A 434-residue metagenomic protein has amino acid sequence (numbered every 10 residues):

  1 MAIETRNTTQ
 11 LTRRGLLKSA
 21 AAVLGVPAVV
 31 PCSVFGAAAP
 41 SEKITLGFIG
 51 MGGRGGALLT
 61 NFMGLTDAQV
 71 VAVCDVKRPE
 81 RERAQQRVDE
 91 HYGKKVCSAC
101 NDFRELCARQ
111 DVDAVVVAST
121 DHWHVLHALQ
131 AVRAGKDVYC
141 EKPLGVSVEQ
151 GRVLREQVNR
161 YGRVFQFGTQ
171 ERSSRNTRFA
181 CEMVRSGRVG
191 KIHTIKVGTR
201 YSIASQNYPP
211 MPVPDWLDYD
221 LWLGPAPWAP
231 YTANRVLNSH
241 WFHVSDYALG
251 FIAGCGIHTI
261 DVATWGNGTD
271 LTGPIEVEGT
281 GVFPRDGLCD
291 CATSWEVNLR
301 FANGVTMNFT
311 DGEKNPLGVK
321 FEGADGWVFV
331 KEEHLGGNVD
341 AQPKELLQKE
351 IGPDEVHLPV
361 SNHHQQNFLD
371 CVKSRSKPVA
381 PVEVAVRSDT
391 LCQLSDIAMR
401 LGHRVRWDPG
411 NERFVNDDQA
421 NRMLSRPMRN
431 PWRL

Functional and structural regions predicted by a protein language model:
A2-C140, E149-V164: N-terminal glycine-/serine-/threonine-rich beta1-alpha1-beta2 phosphate-ribose binding loop of Rossmann-like
I3, S19-L24, G36, A57 (+4 more regions): C-terminal helical cap and adjacent loop that interface with cofactors, partners, or active-site loops
L17, L59, Q85, R104-C107 (+11 more regions): Non-transmembrane alpha-helical segments in soluble domains of secreted/periplasmic/extracellular proteins
G50, R188-Q206, D218-T232, I275-P284 (+1 more regions): NAD(P)-dependent dehydrogenases' Rossmann-like dinucleotide-binding region
K77-E80, C100, T120-H124, L144-V146 (+4 more regions): Short, solvent-exposed turn/loop segments enriched in Gly/Ser/Thr/Pro and often Arg
D137-Y139, G145-L221: A contiguous active-site-proximal alpha/beta segment in oxidoreductase catalytic domains
K191-I195, P230-A233, T269-G279, T306-F309 (+3 more regions): Acidic/polar loop patches that form or flank catalytic/metal-binding clefts of enzymes that bind anionic ligands
D220-N303: Rossmann-like dinucleotide-binding domain that binds NAD(P)(H)
